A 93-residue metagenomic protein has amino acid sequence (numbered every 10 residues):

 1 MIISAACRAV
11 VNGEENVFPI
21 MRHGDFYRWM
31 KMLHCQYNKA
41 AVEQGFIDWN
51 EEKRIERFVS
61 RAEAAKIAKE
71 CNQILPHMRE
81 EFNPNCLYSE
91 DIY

Functional and structural regions predicted by a protein language model:
M1-Y93: Short, surface-exposed polybasic-aromatic patches that bind anionic ligands, especially phosphate groups
